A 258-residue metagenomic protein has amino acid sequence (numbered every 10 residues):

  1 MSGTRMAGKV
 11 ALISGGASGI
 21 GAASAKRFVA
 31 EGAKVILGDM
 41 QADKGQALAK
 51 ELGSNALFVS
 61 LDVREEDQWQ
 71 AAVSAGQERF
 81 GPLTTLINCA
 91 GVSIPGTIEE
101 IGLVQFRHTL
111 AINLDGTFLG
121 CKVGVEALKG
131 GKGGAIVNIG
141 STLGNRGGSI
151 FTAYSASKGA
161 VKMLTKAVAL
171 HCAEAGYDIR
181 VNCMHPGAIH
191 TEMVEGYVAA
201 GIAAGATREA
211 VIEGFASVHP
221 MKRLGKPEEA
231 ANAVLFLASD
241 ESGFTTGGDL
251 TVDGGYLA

Functional and structural regions predicted by a protein language model:
R5-I36: Canonical Rossmann dinucleotide-binding motif of NAD(H)/NADP(H)-dependent dehydrogenases/reductases, specifically
F80, F118, R223-V252, L257: C-terminal substrate-recognition "lid" of short-chain dehydrogenase/reductases
T97-I98, G102-L110, F215: Substrate-binding pocket helix/loop in short-chain dehydrogenase/reductase
C121, S157, T165: Active-site helix of classical SDR
E126, L170-E174, G243: Alpha-helical segment proximal to the catalytic Tyr-Lys
S141: Residue(s) in the substrate-gating loop at a strand-loop-helix junction that position the organic substrate next
A173-R180, T245-G247: Short, small/polar-rich loop/turn modules that mediate ligand/substrate recognition or access, typified
